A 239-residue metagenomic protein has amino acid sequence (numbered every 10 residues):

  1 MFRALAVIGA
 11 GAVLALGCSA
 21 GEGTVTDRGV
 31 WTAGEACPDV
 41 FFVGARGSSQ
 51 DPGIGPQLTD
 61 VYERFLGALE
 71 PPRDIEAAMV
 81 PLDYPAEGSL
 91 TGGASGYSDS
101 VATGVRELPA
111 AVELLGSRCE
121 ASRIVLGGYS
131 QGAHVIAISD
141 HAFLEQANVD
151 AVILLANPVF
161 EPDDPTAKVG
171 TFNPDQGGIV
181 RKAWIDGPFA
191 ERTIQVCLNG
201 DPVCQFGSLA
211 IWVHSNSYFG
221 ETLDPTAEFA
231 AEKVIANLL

Functional and structural regions predicted by a protein language model:
M1-E22: Secretory targeting and sorting signals
S19-A33: Short, low-complexity, disordered segments immediately C-terminal to signal peptides in bacterial exported proteins
G44-A45, G55-L69, A78-P81, E87-S89 (+3 more regions): Surface cap/lid and interfacial helix-loop subdomains adjacent to catalytic sites that gate substrate access
R46-Q50: Active-site glycine-rich loops that stabilize anionic/oxyanionic intermediates across multiple enzyme folds
S89-G96: Cap/lid segment of the alpha/beta-hydrolase catalytic domain
R118-G128: Alpha/beta-hydrolase fold nucleophile elbow
L126-G132, I136: Gly/Ala-rich beta-loop-alpha elbow adjacent to hydrolase catalytic centers
